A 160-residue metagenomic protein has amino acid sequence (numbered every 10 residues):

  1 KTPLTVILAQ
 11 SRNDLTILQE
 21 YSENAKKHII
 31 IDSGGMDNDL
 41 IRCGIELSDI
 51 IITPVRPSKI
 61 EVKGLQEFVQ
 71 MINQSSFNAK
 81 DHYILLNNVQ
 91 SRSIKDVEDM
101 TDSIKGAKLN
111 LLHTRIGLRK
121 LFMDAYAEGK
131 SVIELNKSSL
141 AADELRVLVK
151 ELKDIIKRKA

Functional and structural regions predicted by a protein language model:
K1-I31, G35, Y126-A127, V132-E134: P-loop/Walker-type NTP enzyme "switch/lid" segment
I31, T53, I84-L86: Structural beta-sheet core signal
G35, R56-K59, N87-R92, S138: Short histidine/acidic/glycine/proline-rich micro-motifs that form metal- and phosphate-coordinating active-site loops
M36-K59: Inter-motif core of Ras-like GTPase G domains
K63-A79: Conserved C-terminal guanine-recognition region of P-loop GTPase G domains, centered on the G4
Q90, T101-K130: Beta-strand-loop-alpha "switch" segments that mediate conformational coupling across diverse proteins
M123-V149: Inter-lobe coupling/hinge region of RecA-like P-loop helicase motors
